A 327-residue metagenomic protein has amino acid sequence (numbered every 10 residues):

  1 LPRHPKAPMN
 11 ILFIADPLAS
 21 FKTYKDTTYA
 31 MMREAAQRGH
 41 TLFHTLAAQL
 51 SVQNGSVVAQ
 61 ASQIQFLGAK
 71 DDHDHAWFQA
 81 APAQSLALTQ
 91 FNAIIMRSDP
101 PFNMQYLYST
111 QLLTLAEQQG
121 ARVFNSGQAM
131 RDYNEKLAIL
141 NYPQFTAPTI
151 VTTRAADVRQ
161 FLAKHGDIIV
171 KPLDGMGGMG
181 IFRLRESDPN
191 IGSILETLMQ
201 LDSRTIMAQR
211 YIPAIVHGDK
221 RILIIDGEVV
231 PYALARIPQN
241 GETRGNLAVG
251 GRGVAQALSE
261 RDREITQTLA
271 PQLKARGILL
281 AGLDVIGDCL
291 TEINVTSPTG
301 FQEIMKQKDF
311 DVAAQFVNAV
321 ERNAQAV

Functional and structural regions predicted by a protein language model:
L1-P8: Short, Lys/Arg-enriched N-terminal segments with co-localized hydrophobic residues within the first ~10-30 amino acids
M9, I14-A15, F21-Y24, N240-G241 (+1 more regions): ATP-dependent carboxylate activation and anion-phosphoryl transfer catalytic cores that bind Mg-ATP to form
F13, I95-M96, V170, Q209: Redox-cofactor binding/interface segments in oxidoreductases and associated redox assembly factors
P17, S98-P101, L173-G175, P298: Short glycine-rich anion-binding loops that position phosphate/pyrophosphate groups of nucleotides and phosphorylated
A19-F21, K25-R38, F43-V151: Conserved N-proximal alpha/beta basic substrate-recognition cap immediately N-terminal to, or forming the N-lobe
T27-T28, A155-A156, A163-D167, G177-I265 (+1 more regions): Phosphate-binding site of ATP-dependent enzymes
A36, E117, L162-A163, K274: Anion (oxyanion) recognition and catalysis
